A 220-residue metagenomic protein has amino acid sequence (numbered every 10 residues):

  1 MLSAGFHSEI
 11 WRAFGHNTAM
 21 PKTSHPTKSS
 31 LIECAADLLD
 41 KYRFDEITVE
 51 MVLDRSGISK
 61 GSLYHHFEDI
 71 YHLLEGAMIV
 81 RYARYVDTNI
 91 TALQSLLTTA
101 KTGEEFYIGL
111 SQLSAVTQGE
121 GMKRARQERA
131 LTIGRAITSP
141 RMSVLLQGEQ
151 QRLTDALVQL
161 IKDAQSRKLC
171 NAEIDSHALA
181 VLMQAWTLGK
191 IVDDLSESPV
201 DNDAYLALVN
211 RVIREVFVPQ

Functional and structural regions predicted by a protein language model:
M1-P26, Q220: N-terminal intrinsically disordered/low-complexity leader segments
S30, C34, L38-V80: Helix-turn-helix
S30, C34-K41, T88-S95, E128 (+3 more regions): Solvent-exposed, amphipathic alpha-helical segments
E68-H72, G76, L97-K101, I137-R141 (+2 more regions): Residues in soluble alpha-helical coiled-coils and helical-bundle/repeat scaffolds
I70, A77, R81-Y85, N89 (+4 more regions): Hydrophobic/aromatic residues within well-ordered alpha-helical segments
G76, N89-R126, S176-M183, L206: Hydrophobic alpha-helical connector segments
G119-V144: Amphipathic alpha-helical segments used for helix-helix packing
S143-Q147, Q151, Q165-I213, Q220: Hydrophobic/aromatic-rich alpha-helical bundle segments in the mid-to-C-terminal region
